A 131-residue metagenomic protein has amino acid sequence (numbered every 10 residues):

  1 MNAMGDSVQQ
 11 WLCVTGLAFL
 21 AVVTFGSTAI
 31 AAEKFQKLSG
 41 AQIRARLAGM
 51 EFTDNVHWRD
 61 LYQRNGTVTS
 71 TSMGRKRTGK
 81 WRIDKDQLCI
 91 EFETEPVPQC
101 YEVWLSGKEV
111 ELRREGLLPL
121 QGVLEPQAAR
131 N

Functional and structural regions predicted by a protein language model:
N2-Q9, C13-L17, F25-N131: Lipid interaction determinants
